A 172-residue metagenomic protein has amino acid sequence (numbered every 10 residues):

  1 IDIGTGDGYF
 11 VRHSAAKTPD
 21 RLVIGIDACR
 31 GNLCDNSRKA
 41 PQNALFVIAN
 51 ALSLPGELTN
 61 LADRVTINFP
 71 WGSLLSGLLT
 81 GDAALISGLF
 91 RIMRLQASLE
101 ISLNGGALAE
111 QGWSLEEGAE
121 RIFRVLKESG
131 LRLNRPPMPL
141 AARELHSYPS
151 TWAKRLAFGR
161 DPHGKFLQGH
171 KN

Functional and structural regions predicted by a protein language model:
G8-Y9: Glycine-rich SAM-binding Motif I of class I
C29: Conserved SAM/SAH-binding beta-strand->alpha-helix loop
Q42-A51: Conserved SAM-binding strand-loop segment of SAM-dependent methyltransferases
L52-R64: A short acidic, Gly/Pro-enriched loop at the edge of an enzyme's catalytic core that lines a small-molecule cofactor
D63-T80: A short SAM/SAH-binding and catalytic strip from SAM-dependent methyltransferases
G81-L95: A short glycine-rich, Lys/Arg-flanked "PGG" loop and its adjoining helix->strand segment in the class I
Q96-L103: Conserved beta-strand signature within the Rossmann-like core of class I S-adenosyl-L-methionine
Q111-N172: Class I S-adenosyl-L-methionine
